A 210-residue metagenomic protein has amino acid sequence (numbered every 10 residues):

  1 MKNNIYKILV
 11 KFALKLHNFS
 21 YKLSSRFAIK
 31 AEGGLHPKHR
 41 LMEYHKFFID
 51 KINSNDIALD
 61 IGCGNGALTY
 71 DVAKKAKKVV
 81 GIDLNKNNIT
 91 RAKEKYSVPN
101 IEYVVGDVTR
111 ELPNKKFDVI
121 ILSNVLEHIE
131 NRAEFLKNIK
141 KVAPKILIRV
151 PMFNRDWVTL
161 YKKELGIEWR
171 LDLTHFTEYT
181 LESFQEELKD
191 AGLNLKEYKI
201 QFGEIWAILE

Functional and structural regions predicted by a protein language model:
M1-K115, S123, E134-L136, K163-E164 (+2 more regions): Conserved N-terminal segment of class I S-adenosyl-L-methionine
I121-E130: A short SAM/SAH-binding and catalytic strip from SAM-dependent methyltransferases
I129-N138, V142: A short, conserved alpha-helix within the catalytic core of class I
A143-M152: Conserved beta-strand signature within the Rossmann-like core of class I S-adenosyl-L-methionine
N154-L165: Short, flexible, mixed-charge acidic loops at enzyme active sites
G192-N194: Low-complexity, intrinsically disordered Gly/Pro/Thr-rich segments
